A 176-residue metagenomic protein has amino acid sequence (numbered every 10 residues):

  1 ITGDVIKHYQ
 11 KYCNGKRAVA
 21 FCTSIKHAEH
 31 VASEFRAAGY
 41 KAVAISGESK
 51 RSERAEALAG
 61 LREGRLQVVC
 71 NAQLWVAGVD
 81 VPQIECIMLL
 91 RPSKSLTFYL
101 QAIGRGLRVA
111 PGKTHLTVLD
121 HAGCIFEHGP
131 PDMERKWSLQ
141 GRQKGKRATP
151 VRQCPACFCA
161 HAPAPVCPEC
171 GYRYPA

Functional and structural regions predicted by a protein language model:
I1-E34, R142-T149: Conserved interdomain hinge at the start of the Helicase C-terminal
G3, E29, S33, A55 (+2 more regions): Alpha-helical elements of the RecA-like P-loop NTPase motor core of helicases
Q10, N14, R36, R62-E63 (+2 more regions): Residue-level signal for alpha-helix termini/capping positions
V19, H27-V76: Conserved helicase ATPase core of P-loop NTP-dependent helicases/translocases
A38-K41, P82-C86, G112-T117: Short glycine-/polar-rich loops that comprise or flank the Walker A/P-loop and associated switch/sensor motifs
S46-E48, R91, A122: Residues at the C-termini of beta-strands that transition into short coil/loop
E63, V79, L96-Q101, R105-A176: C-terminal helicase lobe
V68-M88, S95, I103-R108: SF2 helicase motor core recognition
